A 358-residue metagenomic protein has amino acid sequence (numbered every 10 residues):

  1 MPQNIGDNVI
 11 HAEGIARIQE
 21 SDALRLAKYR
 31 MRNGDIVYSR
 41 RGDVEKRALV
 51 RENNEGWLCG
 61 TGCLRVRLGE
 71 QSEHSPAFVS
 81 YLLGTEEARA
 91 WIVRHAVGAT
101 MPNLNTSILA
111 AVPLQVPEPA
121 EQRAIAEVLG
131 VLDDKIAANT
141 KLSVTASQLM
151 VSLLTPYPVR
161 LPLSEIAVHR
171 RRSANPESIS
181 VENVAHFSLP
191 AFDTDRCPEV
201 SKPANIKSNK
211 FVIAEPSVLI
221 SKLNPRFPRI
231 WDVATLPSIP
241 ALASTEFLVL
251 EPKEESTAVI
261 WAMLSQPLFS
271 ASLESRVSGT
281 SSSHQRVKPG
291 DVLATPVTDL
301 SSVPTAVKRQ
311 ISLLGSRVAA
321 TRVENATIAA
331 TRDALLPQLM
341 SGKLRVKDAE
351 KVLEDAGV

Functional and structural regions predicted by a protein language model:
M1-N4, R41, I108, N183 (+3 more regions): Short, small-residue-rich loop/turn micro-motifs
M1-P2, E20-E86, K210-F211, E215-F269 (+2 more regions): A short beta-sheet element
M1-P2, L24-L26, R41-V44, A334-V358: A generic structured-segment signal
P2-Q3, R41, G60-L64, S80-R123 (+5 more regions): Glycine-anchored helix-breaking recognition loops at helix->coil/strand junctions
Q3-I36, E165-V218, W231-A234, S238-A241: Sequence-specific dsDNA recognition surfaces
E70, L104, P162-S180, P190-I206 (+5 more regions): Extended, charge-rich alpha-helical segments
A111-P176, S301-K308, S312-D348, G357: Non-catalytic DNA-recognition/assembly elements of restriction-modification systems
